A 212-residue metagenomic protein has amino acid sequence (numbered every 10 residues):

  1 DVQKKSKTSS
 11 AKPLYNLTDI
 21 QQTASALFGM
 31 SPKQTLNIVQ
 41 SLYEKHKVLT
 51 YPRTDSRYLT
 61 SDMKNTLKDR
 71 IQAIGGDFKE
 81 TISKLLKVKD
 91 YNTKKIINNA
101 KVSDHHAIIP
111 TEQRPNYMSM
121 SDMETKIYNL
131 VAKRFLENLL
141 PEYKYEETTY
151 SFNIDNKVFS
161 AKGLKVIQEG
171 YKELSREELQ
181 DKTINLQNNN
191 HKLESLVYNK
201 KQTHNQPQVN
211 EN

Functional and structural regions predicted by a protein language model:
D1-E44, G76, I97-N99, Y117-N212: Long, highly charged, low-complexity internal segments
Q3, I71-G75, L86, D90 (+3 more regions): Generic secondary-structure transition motif, activating predominantly at the C-termini of alpha-helices
M30-T93, I97-A100: Extended, well-ordered alpha-helical scaffold/bundle regions in very large, multi-domain proteins
R53, P110-E112, I154, G163: Flexible glycine-/small-residue-rich
D55-Y58, R114-P115, K165-V166: Conserved nucleotide-binding/hydrolysis micro-motifs of P-loop NTPases
T60, T111, N212: Residue-level signal for threonine
V88-Y117, D122: Acidic, turn-prone loop/beta-hairpin segments
